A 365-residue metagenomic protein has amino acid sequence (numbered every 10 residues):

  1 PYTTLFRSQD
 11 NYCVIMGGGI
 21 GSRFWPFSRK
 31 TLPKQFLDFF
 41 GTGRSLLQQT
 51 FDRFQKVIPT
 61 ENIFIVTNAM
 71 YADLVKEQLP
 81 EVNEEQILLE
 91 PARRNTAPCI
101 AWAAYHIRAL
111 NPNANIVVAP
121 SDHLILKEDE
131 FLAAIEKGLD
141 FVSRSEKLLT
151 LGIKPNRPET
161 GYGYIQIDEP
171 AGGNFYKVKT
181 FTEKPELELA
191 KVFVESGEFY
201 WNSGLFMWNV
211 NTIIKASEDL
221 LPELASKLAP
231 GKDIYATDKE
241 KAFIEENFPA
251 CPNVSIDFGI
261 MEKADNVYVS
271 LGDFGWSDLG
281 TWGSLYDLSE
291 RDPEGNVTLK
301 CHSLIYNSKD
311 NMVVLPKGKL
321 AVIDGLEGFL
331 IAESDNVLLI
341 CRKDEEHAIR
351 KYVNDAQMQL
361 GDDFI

Functional and structural regions predicted by a protein language model:
P1-L5: Short, small-residue-biased leader/transition segments that mark boundaries at the very start of proteins
F6-I15, R23-K30, G41-P120, L126-L132 (+3 more regions): Conserved N-terminal catalytic core of the sugar/cofactor nucleotidyltransferase
Q9-D10, V210-I365: Left-handed beta-helix
I15-G17, V66, V117-P120, T150-K154 (+3 more regions): Short beta-strand segments
L47, A103, D122, I165 (+3 more regions): Residue-level signal for inorganic ion chemistry
E128-F248, Y268, G318, K343: Conserved core of the sugar-phosphate nucleotidyltransferase
